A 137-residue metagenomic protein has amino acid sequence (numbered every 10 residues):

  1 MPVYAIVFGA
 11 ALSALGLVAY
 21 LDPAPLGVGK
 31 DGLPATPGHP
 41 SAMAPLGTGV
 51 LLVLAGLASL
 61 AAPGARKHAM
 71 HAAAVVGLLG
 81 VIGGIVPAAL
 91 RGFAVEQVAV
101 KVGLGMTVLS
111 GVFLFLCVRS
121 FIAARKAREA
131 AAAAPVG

Functional and structural regions predicted by a protein language model:
M1-Y4, F8, Y20-V50: Transmembrane alpha-helix entry/boundary detector in multi-pass membrane proteins
F8, L15-K30, G56, V98 (+1 more regions): Long, distal/terminal scaffolding or interaction modules with repetitive or compositionally biased sequence
G9-A14, G38-A61, A65-I85, V108-G111: Core segments of alpha-helical transmembrane spans in multipass integral membrane proteins
V18-A19, L79-R91, C117: C-terminal TM-helix exit segments that contain a strictly Trp-centered aromatic cap at the helix terminus
P23-L26, A62-P63, R91: Short helix-capping/hinge motifs at transmembrane helix termini and TM-loop junctions
I85-G103: Membrane-helix boundary connector in multi-pass membrane proteins
L109-A131: Membrane-water interface at the C-terminal end of transmembrane alpha helices
A131-G137: Low-complexity, intrinsically disordered extramembrane tails and loops of integral membrane proteins
